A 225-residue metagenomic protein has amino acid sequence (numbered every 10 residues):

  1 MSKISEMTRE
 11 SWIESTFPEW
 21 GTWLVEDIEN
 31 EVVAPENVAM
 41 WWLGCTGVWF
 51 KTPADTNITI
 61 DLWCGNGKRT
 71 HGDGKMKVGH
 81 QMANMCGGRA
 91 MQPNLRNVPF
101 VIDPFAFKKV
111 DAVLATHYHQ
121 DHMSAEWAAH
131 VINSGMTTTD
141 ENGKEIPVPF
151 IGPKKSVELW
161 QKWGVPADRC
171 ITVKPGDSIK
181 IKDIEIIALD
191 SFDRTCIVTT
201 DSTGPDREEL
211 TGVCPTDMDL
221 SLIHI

Functional and structural regions predicted by a protein language model:
I4-P35, D140-S221: Metallo-beta-lactamase
V25-V33, D55-L114, Y118, A125-H130 (+2 more regions): Pre-active-site segment of Zn-dependent metallo-hydrolases
P35-W49: N-terminal pre-catalytic "stem/leader" segment of glycosyltransferase-like enzymes
A39-W42, T59-D61, E185-F192: Active-site-proximal beta-strand elements of phosphoester/diester hydrolases
G47-W49, T59, S178, D219: Conserved hydrophobic/aromatic beta-strand scaffold that supports enzyme active sites
P53-D55, D183: Glycine-centered tight beta-turn/hairpin loop motif at sheet-sheet or coil-to-beta transitions
E126-V131, L159, W163: A short acidic, amphipathic alpha-helical/loop segment
I223-I225: Conserved small/polar residues in nucleotide/adenosyl-binding loops
